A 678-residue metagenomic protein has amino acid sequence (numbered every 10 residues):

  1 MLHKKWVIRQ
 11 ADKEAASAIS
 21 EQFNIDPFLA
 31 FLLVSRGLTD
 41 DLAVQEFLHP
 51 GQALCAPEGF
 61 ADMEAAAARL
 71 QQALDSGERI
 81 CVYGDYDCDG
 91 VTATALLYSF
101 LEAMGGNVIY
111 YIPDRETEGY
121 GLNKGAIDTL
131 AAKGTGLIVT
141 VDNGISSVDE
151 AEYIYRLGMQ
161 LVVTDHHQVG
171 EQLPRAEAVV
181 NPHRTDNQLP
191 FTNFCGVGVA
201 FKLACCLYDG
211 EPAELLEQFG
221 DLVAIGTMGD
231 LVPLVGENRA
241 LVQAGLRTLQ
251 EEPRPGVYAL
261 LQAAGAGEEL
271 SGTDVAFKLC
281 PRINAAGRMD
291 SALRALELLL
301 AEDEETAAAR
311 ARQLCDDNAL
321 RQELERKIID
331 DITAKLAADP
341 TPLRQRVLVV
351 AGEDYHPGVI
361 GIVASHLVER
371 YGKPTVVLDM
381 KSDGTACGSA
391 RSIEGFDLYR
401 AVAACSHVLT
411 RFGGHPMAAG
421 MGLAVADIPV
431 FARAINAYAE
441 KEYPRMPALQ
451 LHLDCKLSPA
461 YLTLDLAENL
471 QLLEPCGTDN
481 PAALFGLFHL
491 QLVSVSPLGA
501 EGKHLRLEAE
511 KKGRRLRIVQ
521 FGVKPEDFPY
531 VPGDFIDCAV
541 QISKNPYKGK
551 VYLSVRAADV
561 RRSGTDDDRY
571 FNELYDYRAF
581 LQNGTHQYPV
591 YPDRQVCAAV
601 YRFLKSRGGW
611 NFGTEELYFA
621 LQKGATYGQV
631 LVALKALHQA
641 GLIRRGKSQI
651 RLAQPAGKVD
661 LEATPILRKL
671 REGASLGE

Functional and structural regions predicted by a protein language model:
L2, R9-G136, L157-G158, Y208-D427 (+1 more regions): Hydrophobic helix-and-loop "lid/oligomerization" segment in the mid-to-C-terminal part of catalytic domains
Q72, Q168-N181, A338, A509-R514: Acidic-glycine-rich active-site phosphate/pyrophosphate-binding loop
C88, E116, G144-I145, H167-V169 (+2 more regions): Conserved nucleotide-binding/hydrolysis micro-motifs of P-loop NTPases
L96, P174-P212, L216-M228: Short alpha-helices
E102, R239-P281, A285-K335, E369 (+2 more regions): Acidic, two-metal ion nucleic-acid-processing modules in DNA metabolism proteins
I127, A151-E152, L634: Short amphipathic alpha-helical segments and helix-helix/interface helices
G134, V141-F194: Histidine/acidic-residue-rich, glycine-tolerant segments that coordinate divalent metal ions
